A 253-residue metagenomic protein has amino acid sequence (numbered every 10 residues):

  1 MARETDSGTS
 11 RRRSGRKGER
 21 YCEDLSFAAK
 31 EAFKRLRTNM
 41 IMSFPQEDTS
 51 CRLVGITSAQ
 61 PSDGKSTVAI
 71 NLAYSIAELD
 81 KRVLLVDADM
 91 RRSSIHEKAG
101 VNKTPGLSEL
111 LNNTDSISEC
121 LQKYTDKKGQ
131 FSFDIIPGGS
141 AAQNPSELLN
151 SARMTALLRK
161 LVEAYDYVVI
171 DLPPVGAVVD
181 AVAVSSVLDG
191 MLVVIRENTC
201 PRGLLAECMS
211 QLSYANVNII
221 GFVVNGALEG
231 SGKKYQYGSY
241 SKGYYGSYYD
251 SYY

Functional and structural regions predicted by a protein language model:
M1-Y253: P-loop NTP-binding module
